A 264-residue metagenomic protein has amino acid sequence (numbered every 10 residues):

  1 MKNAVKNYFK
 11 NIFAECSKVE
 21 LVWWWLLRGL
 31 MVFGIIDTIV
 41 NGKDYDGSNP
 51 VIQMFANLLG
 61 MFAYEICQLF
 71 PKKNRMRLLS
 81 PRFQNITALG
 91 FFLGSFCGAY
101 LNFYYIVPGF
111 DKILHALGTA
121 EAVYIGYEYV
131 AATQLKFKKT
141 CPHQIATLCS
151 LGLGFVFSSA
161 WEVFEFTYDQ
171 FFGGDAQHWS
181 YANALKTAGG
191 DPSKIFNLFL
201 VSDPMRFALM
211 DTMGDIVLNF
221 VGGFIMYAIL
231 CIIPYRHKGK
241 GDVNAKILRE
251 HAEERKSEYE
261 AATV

Functional and structural regions predicted by a protein language model:
K2-M213, F220-V264: Bulky hydrophobic segments
